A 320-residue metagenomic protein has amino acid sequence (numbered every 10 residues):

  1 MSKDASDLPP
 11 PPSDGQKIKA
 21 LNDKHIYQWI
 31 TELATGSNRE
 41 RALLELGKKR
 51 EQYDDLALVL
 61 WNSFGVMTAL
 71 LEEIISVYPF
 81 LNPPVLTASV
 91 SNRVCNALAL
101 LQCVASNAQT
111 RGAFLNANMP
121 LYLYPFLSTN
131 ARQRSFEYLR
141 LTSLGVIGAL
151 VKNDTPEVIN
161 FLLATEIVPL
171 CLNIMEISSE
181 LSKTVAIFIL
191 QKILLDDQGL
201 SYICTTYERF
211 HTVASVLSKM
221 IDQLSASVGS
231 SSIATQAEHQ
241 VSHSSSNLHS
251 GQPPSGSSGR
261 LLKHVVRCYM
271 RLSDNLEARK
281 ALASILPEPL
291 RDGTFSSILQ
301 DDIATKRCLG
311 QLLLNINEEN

Functional and structural regions predicted by a protein language model:
S2-N96, Q102-F126, R132-L141, L150-E166 (+3 more regions): Elongated alpha-helical scaffolds that mediate protein-protein interactions in large eukaryotic proteins, primarily
L33-A34, T129-Y138, N173-L181, Q252-S257 (+2 more regions): Short coil/turn segments at helix-helix junctions and helix-capping linkers within large alpha-helical proteins
L46-K49, V94, L101-Q102, I147 (+4 more regions): Hydrophobic core/packing positions within alpha-helical solenoid repeats
L81-V85, L172, G251: Conserved interaction-surface patches within small, structured recognition/assembly domains
S128, K152, L170-E176, Q198 (+1 more regions): A broad detector of the eukaryotic-type serine/threonine protein kinase catalytic domain
V151, T155, C171-E180, T184-V185 (+1 more regions): Active-site cradle of extracellular carbohydrate-active enzymes
L181-N320: Structured C-terminal portions of repeat-based eukaryotic scaffold domains
